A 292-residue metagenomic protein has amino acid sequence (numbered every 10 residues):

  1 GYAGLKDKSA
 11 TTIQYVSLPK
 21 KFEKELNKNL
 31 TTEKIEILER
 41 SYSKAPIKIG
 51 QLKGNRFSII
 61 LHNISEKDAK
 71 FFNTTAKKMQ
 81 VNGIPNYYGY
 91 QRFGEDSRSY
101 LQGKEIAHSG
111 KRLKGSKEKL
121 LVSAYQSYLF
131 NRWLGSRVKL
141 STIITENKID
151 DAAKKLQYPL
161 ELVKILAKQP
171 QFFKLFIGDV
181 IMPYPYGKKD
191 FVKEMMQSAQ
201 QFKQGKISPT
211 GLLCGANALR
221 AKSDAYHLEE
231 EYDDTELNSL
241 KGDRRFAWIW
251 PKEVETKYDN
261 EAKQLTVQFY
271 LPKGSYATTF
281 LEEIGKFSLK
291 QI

Functional and structural regions predicted by a protein language model:
G1-I292: Non-catalytic, substrate/partner-engaging modules appended to enzymatic cores
